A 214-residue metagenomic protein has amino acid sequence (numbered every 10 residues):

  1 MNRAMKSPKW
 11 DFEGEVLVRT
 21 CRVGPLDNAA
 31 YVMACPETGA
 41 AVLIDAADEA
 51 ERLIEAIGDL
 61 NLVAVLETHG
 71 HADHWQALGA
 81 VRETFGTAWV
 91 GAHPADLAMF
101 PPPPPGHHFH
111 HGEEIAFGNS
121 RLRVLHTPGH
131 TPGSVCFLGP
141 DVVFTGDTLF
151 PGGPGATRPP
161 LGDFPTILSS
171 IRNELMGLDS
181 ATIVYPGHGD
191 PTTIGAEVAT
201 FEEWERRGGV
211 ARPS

Functional and structural regions predicted by a protein language model:
S7-L60, C136-T145, P151: Conserved beta-strand hairpin/beta-sheet module of binuclear metal-dependent hydrolase folds, prominently
C21, F109, T127: Hydrophobic residues at beta-strand termini and immediately following loops that shape nucleotide-binding pockets
L26, E49-E51, G70-Q76, L97-F100 (+3 more regions): Active-site environment of divalent metal-dependent phosphoester hydrolases
M33, T68, T127: Conserved S/T- and glycine-rich ATP-binding loop of Class I adenylate-forming
C35, P105-H107, G112-I115, S120 (+2 more regions): Conserved catalytic scaffold of divalent metal-dependent phosphoesterases
T38-A41, D48-R123, A199-R207: Active-site HxH/HxHxD metal-binding segment of metal-dependent hydrolases
I44, V90-P94, T145-G146, P186: Hydrophobic residues in well-ordered beta-strands that form the structural core
H126, T131-S214: Metallo-beta-lactamase
